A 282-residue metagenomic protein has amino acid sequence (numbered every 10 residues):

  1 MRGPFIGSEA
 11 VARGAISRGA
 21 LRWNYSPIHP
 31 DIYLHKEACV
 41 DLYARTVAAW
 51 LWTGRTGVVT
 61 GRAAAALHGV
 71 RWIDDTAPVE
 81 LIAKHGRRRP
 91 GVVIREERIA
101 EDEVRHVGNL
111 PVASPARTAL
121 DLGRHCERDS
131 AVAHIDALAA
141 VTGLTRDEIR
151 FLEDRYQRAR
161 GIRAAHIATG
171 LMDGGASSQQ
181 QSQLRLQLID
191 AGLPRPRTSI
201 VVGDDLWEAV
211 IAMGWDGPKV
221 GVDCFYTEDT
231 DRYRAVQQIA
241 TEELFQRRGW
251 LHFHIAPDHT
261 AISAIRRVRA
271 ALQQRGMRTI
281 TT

Functional and structural regions predicted by a protein language model:
M1-I162, R197, Q273-T282: Short gly/ser-rich loop at a beta-strand->alpha-helix junction or flexible surface loop bordering the NTP-binding
E9, A139-T282: Surface segments flanking catalytic/ligand-binding clefts of nucleic-acid enzymes
